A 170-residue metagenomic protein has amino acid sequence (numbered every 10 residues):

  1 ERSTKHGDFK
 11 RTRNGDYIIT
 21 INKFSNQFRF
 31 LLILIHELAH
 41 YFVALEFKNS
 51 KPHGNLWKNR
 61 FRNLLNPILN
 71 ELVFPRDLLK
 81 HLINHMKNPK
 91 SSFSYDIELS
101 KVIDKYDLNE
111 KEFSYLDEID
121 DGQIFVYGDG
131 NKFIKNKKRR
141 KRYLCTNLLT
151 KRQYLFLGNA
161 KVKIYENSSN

Functional and structural regions predicted by a protein language model:
E1-F24, K48-S169: Metalloprotease/metallohydrolase-associated module, dominated by Zn2+-dependent proteases
L32-L45: Active-site recognition of the HExxH zinc-binding catalytic motif
